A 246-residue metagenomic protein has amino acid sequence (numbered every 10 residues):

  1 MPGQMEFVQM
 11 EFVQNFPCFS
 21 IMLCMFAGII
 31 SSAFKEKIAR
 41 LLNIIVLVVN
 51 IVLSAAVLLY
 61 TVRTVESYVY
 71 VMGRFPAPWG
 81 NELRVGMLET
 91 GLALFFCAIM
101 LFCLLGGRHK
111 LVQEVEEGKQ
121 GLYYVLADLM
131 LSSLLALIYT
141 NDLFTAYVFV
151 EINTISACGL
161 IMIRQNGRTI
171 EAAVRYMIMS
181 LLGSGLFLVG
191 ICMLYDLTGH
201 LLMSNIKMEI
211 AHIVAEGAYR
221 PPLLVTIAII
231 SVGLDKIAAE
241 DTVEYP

Functional and structural regions predicted by a protein language model:
M1-E6, M25-S31, R74-G80, M130-F144 (+1 more regions): Membrane-embedded alpha-helical segments in integral membrane proteins
P2, M22, F26-A27, F34 (+4 more regions): Specific lipid-exposed transmembrane alpha-helices and their immediate membrane-water interface residues in multi-pass
P2-F16, I30-V125, N205: Transmembrane helix-loop-helix hairpins at membrane boundaries of multipass inner-membrane proteins
E11-M22, M87-A98, L143-S156, P222-G233: Structural signature of hydrophobic alpha-helical transmembrane segments
S20-L23, A27-I30, V49, L92 (+7 more regions): Hydrophobic residues within membrane-embedded alpha-helical segments of Major Facilitator Superfamily
A27-A39, L101-V115, C158-R168, A172 (+1 more regions): C-terminal ends of transmembrane helices
L122, L126-L129, S133-L223, G233-A238: Alpha-helical multi-pass transmembrane bundles of energy-transducing inner-membrane proteins
